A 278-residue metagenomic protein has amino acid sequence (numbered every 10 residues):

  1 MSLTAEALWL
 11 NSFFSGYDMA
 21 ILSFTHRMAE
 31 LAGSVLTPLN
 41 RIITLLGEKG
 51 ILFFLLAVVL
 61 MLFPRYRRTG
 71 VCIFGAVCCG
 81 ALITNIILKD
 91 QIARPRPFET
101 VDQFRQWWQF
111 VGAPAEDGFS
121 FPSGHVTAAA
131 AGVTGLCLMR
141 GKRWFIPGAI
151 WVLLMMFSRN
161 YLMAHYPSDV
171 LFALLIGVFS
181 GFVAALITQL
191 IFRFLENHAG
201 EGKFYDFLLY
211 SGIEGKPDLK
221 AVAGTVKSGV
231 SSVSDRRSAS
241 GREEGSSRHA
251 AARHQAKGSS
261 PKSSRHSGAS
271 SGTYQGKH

Functional and structural regions predicted by a protein language model:
M1-F54, N85-A115, K227, R242 (+4 more regions): N-terminal transmembrane-helix/juxtamembrane module of multi-pass inner/ER membrane proteins
R27, L31, L45-K49, P64 (+3 more regions): Membrane-interface junctions
L36, R65-G70, F98, R140-I146: Membrane-helix interface segments
L56-T84: Interfacial segments of alpha-helical transmembrane regions
F63-P64, I92-A93, L162-Y166: Short helix-capping/hinge motifs at transmembrane helix termini and TM-loop junctions
F74-I83, I87, L175, F179-V183: Hydrophobic, lipid-facing residues on alpha-helical transmembrane segments of integral membrane proteins
W107-R237, G276: Membrane-embedded catalytic cores of phosphoryl/pyrophosphoryl-handling enzymes
